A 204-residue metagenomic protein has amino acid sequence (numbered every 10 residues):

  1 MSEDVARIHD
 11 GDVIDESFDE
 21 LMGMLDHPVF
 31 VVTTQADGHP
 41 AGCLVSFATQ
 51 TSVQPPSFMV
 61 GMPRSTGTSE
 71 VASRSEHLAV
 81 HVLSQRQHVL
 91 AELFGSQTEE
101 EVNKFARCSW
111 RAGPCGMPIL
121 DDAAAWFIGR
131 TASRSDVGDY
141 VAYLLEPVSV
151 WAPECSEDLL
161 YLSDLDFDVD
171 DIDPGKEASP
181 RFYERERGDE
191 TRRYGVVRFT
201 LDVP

Functional and structural regions predicted by a protein language model:
S2-P204: Basic, polyanion-binding surface patches
